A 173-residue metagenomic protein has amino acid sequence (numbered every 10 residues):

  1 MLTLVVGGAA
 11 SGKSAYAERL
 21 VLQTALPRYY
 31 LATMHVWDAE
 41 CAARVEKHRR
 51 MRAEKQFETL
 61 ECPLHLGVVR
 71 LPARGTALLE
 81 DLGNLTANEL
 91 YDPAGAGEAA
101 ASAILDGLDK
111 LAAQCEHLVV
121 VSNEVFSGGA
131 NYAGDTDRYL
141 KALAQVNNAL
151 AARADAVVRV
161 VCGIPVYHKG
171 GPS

Functional and structural regions predicted by a protein language model:
L2-P72: Conserved P-loop
T3-V5, R28, G75-N84, L118-V120: Generic beta-sheet signal
A10, H35, G83, V125-F126 (+1 more regions): Short, glycine/serine-rich, charged loops/turns that create anion-binding and catalytic segments at active sites
A17, H48, L78, N123 (+1 more regions): Residue-level signal for inorganic ion chemistry
L20, R49, R74, D109-L111 (+1 more regions): Short secondary-structure boundary/capping segments
K47-R49, A77, D137-Y139: Short, hinge-like loop/turn segments at secondary-structure boundaries
K55-A100: Helix-adjacent hinge/juxtasegments
A87-S173: Replace "adjacent to P-loop NTPase cores in ATP/GTP-dependent enzymes" with "adjacent to NTP-binding cores
